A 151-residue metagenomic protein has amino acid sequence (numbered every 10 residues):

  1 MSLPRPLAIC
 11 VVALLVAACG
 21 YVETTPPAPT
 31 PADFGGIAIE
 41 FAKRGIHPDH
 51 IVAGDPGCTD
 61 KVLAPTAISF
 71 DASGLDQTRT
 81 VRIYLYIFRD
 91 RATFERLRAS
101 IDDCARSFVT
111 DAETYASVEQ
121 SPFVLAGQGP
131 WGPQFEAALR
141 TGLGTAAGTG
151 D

Functional and structural regions predicted by a protein language model:
M1-A8: Bacterial N-terminal signal peptides that target proteins for export
L15-A18: C-terminal motif of bacterial Sec signal peptides marking the signal peptidase cleavage site
G20-E23: Bacterial signal peptide processing site
T25-A28, R82-I87, P122-P130: Second-shell loop/turn segments in exported
P26-I37: Immediate post-signal-peptide N-terminus of mature secreted/exported proteins
G35-T110: Short, solvent-exposed recognition patches
A105-D151: A short, solvent-exposed beta-edge/loop patch
